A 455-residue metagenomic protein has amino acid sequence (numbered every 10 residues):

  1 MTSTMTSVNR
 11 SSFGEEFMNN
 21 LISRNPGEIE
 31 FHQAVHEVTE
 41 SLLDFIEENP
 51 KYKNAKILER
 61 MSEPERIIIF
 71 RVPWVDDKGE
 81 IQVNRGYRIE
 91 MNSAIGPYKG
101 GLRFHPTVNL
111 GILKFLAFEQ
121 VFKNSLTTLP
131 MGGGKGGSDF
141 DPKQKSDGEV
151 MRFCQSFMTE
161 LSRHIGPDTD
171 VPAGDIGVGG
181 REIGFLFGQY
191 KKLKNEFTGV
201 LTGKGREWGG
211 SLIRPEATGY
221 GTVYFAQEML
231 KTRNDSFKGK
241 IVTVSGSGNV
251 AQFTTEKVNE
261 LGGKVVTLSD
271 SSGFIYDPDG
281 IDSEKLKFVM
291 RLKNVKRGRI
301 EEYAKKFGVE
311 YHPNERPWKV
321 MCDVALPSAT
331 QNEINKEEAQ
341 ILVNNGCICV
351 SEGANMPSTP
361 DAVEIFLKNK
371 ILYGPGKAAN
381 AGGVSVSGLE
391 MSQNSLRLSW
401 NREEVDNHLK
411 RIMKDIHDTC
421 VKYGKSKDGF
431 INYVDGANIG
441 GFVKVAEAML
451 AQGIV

Functional and structural regions predicted by a protein language model:
M5-A34, M229, S328, I341-V455: Adenosine-phosphate binding glycine-rich loop
H32, P50-I57, T128, I165-G174 (+4 more regions): Flexible, glycine/charged-enriched surface loops at secondary-structure junctions
K51-Q82: Structured beta-strand/loop patches that form or line metal/cofactor-binding pockets in enzymes
E80-V121: N-terminal cap/recognition module
H105, N124-K238: Glycine/serine-rich phosphate-binding loop and adjoining beta1-alpha1 elements at the start of nucleotide-handling
T202-G205, G210-M321: Glycine-rich phosphate/diphosphate-binding loop of Rossmann-like nucleotide-binding domains
G273-Y373, A378: Rossmann-like adenosine-cofactor binding region
